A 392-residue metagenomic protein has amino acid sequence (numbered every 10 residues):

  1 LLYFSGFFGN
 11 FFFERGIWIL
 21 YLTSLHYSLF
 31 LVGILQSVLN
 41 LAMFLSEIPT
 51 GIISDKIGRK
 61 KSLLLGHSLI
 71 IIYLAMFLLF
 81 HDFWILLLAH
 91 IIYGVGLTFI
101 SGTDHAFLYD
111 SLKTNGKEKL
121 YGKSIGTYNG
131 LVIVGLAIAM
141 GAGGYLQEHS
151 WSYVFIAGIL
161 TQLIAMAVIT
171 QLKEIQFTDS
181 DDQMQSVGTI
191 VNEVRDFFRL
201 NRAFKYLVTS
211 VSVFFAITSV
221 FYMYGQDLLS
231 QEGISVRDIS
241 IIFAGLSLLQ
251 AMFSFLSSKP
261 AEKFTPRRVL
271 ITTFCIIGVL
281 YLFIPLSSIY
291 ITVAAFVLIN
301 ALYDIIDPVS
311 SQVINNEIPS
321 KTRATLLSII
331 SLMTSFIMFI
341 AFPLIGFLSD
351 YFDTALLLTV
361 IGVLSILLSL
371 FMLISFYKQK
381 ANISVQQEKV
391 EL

Functional and structural regions predicted by a protein language model:
L1-L45, R202-A244: Helix-loop boundary and gating motifs at the non-cytosolic
S24, I133-A157, Q231-E232, I340-L358: Transmembrane alpha-helix termini and helix-breaking/packing motifs in multi-pass membrane transporters
E47-G58, M252-P266, S349-D350: Helix-to-loop junctions at the C-terminal end of transmembrane segments in multipass secondary transporters
S68-H81, C275-S288: C-terminal ends and interior cores of transmembrane alpha-helices in multi-pass membrane transporters/permeases
I91-V132: Cytoplasmic helix-loop-helix junction between adjacent transmembrane helices in 12-TM secondary transporters
G158-M184, I374-Q386: Helix-loop junctions on the cytosolic side of multi-pass membrane transporters, especially the intracellular loop
K173-V208, L392: Juxtamembrane intracellular "pre-TM" segments in multi-pass secondary transporters
